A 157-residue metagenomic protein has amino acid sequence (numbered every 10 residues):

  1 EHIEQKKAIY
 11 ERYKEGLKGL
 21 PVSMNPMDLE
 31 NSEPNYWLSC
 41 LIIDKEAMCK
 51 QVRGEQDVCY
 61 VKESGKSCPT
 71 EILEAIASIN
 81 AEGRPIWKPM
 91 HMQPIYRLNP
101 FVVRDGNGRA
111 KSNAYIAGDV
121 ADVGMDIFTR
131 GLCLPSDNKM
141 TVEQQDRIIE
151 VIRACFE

Functional and structural regions predicted by a protein language model:
E1-E157: PLP-dependent aminotransferase class I/II
